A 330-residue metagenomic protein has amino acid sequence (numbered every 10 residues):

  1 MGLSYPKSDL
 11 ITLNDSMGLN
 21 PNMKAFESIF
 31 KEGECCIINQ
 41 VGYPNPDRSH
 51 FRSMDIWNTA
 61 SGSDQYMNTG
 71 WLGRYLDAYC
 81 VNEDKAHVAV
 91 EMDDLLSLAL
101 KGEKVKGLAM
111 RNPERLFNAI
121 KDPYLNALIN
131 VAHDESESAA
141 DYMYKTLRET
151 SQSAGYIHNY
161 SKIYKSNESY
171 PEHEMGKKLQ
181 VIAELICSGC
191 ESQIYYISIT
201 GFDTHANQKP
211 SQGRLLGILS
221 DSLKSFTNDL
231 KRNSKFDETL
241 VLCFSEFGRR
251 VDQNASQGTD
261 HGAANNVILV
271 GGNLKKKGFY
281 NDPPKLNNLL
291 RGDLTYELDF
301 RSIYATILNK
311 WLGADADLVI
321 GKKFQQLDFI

Functional and structural regions predicted by a protein language model:
M1-N233, D252, N266-N273, G278-I330: Feature for exported/extracytoplasmic and membrane-associated proteins, marking the mature portion
F236: Conserved H-loop
T239-F247: Acidic/histidine-rich, metal-coordinating catalytic segments
R249-S256: Basic/polar, cationic surfaces and motifs that engage anionic cell-wall and phosphate/carboxylate ligands
Q257-G258, L298: Short Gly/Pro-enriched turn/cap motifs at secondary-structure boundaries
G258-G262, I268: Catalytic phosphate/nucleotide-handling subdomain of diverse soluble enzymes
